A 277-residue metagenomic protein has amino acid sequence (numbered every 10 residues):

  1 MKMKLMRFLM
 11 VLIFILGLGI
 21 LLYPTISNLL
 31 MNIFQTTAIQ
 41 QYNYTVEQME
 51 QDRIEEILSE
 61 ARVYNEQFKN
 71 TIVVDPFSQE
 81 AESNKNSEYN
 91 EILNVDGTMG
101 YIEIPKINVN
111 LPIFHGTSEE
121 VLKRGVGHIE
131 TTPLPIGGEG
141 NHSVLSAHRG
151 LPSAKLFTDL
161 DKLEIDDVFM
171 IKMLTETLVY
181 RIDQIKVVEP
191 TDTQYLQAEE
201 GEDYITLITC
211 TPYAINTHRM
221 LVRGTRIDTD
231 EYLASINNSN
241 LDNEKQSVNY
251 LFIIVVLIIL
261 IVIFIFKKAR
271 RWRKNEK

Functional and structural regions predicted by a protein language model:
M3-E164, V168-S247: Solvent-exposed, non-transmembrane regions of membrane-associated and secreted proteins
N237-K277: C-terminal single-pass membrane-anchor helix
